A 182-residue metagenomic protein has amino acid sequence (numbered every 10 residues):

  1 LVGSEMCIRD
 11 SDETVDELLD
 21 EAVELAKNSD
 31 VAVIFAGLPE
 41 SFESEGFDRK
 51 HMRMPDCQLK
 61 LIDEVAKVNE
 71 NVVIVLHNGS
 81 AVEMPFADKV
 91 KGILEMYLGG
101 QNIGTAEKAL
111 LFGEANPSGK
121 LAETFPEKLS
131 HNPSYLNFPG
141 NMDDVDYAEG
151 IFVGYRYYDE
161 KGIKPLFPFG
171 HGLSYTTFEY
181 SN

Functional and structural regions predicted by a protein language model:
L1-I8: Short, small-residue-biased leader/transition segments that mark boundaries at the very start of proteins
R9-T14, K50-R53: Short, flexible loop segments at the rims of nucleotide/cofactor-binding pockets, characterized by
L19, A26, L59-I62, G104-K108 (+1 more regions): Extracytoplasmic/secreted envelope proteins and their assembly/folding machinery, especially bacterial periplasmic
S29: An anion/phosphate-binding loop that grips the pyrophosphate of nucleotide cofactors and donors
A36-P55: Glycine/threonine-rich flexible loop motifs
K67-V72, V90-K91: A short helix->loop->beta-strand "cap" motif at the edges of active sites that frequently abuts
H77-N182: Secreted, periplasmic, or luminal enzymes acting at the cell surface/secretory milieu
